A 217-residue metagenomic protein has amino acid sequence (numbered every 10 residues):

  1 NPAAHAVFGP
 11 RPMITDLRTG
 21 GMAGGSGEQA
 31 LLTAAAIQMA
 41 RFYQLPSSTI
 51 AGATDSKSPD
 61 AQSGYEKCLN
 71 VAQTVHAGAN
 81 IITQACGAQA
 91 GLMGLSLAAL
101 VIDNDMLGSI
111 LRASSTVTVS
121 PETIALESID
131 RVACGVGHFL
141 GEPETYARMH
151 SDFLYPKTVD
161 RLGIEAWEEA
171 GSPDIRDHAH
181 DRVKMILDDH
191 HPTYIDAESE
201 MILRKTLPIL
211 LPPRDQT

Functional and structural regions predicted by a protein language model:
N1-M106: Glycine-rich anion/phosphate-binding loop at the beta-strand->alpha-helix junction
A98-T217: Catalytic-core signal marking the mid-to-C-terminal active-site face
